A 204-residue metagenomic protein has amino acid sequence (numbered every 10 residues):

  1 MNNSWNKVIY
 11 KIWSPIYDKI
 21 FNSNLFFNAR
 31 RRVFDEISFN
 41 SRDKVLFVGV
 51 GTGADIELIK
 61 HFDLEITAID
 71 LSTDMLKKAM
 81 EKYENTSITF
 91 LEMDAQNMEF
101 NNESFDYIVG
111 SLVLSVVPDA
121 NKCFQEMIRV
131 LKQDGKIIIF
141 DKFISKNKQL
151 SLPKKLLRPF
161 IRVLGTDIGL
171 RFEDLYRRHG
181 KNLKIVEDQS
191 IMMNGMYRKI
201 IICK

Functional and structural regions predicted by a protein language model:
M1-N40, A54-L58, K78, L152-P159 (+1 more regions): Conserved class I S-adenosyl-L-methionine
S4, I20, F140-M196: C-terminal alpha-helical "lid/dimerization" subdomain adjacent to the S-adenosyl-L-methionine
K44, D134-K136: Short glycine-centered segments of the SAM/dcSAM-binding site in methyltransferase folds
K44-N97: Class I SAM-dependent methyltransferase SAM/SAH-binding core
Q96-Y107: A short acidic, Gly/Pro-enriched loop at the edge of an enzyme's catalytic core that lines a small-molecule cofactor
Y107-D119: A short SAM/SAH-binding and catalytic strip from SAM-dependent methyltransferases
N121-Q133: A short glycine-rich, Lys/Arg-flanked "PGG" loop and its adjoining helix->strand segment in the class I
K199-K204: C-terminal lobe and adjacent flexible extensions of AdoMet/dcAdoMet transferase-like proteins
